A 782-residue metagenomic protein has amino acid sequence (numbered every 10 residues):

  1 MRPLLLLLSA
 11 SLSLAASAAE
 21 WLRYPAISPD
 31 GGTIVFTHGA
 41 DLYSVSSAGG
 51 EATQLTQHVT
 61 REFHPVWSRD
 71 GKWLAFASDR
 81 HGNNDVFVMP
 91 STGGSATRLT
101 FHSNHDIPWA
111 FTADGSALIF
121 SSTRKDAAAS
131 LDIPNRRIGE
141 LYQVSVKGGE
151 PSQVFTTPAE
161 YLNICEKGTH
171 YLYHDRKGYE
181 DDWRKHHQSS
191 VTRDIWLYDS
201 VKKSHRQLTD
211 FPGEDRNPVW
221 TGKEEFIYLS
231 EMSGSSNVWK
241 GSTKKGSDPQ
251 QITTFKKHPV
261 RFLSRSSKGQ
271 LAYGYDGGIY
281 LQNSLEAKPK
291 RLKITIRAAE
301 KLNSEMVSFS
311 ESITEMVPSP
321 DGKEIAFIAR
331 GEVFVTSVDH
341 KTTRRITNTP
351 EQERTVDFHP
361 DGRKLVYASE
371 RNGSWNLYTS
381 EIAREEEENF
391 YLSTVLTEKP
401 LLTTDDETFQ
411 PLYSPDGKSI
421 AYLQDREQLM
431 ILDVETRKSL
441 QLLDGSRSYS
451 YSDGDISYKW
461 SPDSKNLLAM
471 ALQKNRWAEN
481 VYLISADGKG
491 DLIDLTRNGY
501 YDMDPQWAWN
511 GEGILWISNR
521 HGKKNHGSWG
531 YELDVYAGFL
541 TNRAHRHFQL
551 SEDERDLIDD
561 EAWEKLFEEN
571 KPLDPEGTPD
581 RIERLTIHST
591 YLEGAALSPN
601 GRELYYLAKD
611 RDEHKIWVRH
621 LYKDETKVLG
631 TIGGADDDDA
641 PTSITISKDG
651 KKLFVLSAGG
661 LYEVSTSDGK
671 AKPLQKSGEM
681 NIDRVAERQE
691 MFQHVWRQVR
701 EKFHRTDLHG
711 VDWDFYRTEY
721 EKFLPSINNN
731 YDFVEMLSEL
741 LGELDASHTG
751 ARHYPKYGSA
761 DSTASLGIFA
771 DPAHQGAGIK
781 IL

Functional and structural regions predicted by a protein language model:
L5-S13: Bacterial N-terminal signal peptides
S17-L22, G50-A52, R297-S310, T394-P400 (+1 more regions): A short helix->beta-strand "capping" segment at the edge of beta-propeller domains
A19, T37-Y43, E51, T56-F63 (+27 more regions): A flexible loop/linker signature enriched in serine peptidases of the S9 family
A19-Y43, E311-F334, T586-R602, K609: Beta-strand-rich domains and repeat architectures in extracellular enzymes and scaffolds, especially beta-propellers
A26-G31, P65-W73, W109-A117, L162-Y171 (+9 more regions): Blade-terminus and WD-like Trp-Asp/Gly-His loop motifs, strongest in beta-propeller folds
A326, Y482, R581-D624, W713-D714 (+4 more regions): Long hydrophobic segments that form regular secondary structure
L674-L744, H748-G750, Q775-I779: Terminal targeting/pro-maturation regions of precursor/exported proteins
D761-L782: PDZ/PDZ-like domain segments forming the peptide/carboxylate-binding groove, activating on the N-terminal beta-strands
